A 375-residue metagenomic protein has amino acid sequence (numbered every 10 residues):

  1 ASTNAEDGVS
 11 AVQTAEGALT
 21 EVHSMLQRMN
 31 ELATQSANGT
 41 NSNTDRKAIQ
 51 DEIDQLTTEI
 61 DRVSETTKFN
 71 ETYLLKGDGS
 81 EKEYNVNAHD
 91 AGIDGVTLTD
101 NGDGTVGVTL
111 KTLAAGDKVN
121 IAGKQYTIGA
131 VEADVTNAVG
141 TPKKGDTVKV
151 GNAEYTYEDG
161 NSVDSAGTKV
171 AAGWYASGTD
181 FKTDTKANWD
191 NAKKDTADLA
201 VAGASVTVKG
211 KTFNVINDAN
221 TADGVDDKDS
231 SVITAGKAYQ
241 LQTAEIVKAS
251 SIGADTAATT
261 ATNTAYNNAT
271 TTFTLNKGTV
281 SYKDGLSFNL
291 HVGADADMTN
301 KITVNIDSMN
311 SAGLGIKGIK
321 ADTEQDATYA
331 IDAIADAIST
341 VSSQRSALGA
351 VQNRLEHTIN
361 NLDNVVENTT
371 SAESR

Functional and structural regions predicted by a protein language model:
A1-K144, K149-N152, E158-K169, G173 (+1 more regions): Primary detection of the long, small/polar-rich alpha-helical "axial" segments characteristic of bacterial flagellar
